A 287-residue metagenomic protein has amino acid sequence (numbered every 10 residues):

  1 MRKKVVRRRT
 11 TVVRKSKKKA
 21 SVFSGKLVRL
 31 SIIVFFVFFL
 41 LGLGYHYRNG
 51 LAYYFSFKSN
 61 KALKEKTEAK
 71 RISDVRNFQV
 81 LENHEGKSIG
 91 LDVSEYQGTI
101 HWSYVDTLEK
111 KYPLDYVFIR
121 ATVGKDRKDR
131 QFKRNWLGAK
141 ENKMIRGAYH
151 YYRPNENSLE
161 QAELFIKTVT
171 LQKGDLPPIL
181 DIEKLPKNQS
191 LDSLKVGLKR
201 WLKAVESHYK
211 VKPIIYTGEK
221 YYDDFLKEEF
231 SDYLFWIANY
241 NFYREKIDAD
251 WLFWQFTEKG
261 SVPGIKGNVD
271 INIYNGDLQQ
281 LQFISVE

Functional and structural regions predicted by a protein language model:
M1-L27: N-terminal Lys/Arg-rich, disordered targeting/topogenic segments
R2-K4, S31, L40, Y53-K64 (+2 more regions): Transmembrane helix recognition focused on a "late"/terminal membrane span
V12-K15, A20, R48-S103, L114-Y116 (+1 more regions): N-terminal catalytic cores of peptidoglycan-degrading enzymes
V28-R48: Hydrophobic membrane-insertion alpha-helices, especially the h-region of bacterial N-terminal signal peptides
N60-G86, G90-E95, F230-S231, F235-E287: Functionally critical loop-and-helix segments that line ligand-binding/catalytic clefts of soluble enzyme domains
V75-N77, N83-H101, E109-K111, F118-L198 (+1 more regions): Substrate-binding cleft of extracellular glycoside hydrolase catalytic domains
E109, P113-L114, M144, G174 (+2 more regions): Glycine-enriched alpha-helix->loop->beta-strand junction motifs that scaffold or abut catalytic
P177-D250: Catalytic domains of cell-wall/extracellular-matrix polysaccharide-remodeling enzymes, centered on de-N-acetylation
